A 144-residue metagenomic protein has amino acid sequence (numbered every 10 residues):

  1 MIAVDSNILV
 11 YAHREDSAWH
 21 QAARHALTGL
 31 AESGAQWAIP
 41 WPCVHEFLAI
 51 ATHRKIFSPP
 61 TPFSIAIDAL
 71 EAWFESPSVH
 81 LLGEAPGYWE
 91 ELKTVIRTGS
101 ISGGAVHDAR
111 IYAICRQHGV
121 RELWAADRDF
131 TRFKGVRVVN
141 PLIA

Functional and structural regions predicted by a protein language model:
M1, Y112-A144: Acidic, PIN/NYN-like endoribonuclease modules and their adjacent C-terminal/linker elements
M1-I39, R54-D68, A144: Short, well-structured N-terminal submotif of metal-dependent ribonuclease cores
I8, C43, G87-Y88, R110-I111 (+1 more regions): Alpha-helix capping/helix-boundary segments
Y11-H13, I50, F133, P141: Residues that scaffold the ATP/ADP-binding catalytic core of kinase and kinase-like folds
S33-G34, S76-P77, F133: Structured helix-beta-strand junction loops
A38-P42, A125: Short beta-strand segments at enzyme active-site cores
P60, S78-E122: Active-site neighborhoods of divalent-metal-dependent phosphate/nucleic-acid chemistry enzymes
